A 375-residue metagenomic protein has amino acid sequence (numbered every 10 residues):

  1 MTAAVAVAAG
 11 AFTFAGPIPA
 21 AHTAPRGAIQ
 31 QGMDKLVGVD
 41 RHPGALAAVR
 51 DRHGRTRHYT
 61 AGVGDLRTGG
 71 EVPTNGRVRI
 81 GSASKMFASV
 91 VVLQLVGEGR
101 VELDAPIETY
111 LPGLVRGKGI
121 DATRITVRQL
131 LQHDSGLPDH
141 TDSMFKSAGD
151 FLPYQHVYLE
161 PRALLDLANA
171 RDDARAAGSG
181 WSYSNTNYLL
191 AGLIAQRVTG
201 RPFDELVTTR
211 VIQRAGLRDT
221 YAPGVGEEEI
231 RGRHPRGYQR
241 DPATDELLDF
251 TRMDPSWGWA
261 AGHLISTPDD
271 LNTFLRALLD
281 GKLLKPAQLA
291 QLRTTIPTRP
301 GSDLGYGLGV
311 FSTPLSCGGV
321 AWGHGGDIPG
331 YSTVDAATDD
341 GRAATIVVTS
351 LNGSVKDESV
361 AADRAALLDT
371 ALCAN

Functional and structural regions predicted by a protein language model:
M1-A21: Secretory targeting and sorting signals
F14-T60, T199, T251-N375: Catalytic loop of the DD-peptidase/beta-lactamase superfamily, centered on the K-T-G motif and neighboring
P25, I29, I80, S84 (+4 more regions): Hydrophobic (often cysteine-bearing) scaffold residues that line and stabilize catalytic clefts of nucleotide/cofactor
M33, H53, K85-A88, V92 (+7 more regions): Residue-level preference for non-acidic, small/hydrophobic
D40-P43, T68-Q129, R175-S184, W259 (+1 more regions): Short active-site loop at a secondary-structure junction that contains or immediately precedes the catalytic residue(s)
R52, G64-L66, S135-G136: Solvent-exposed coil/turn segments that connect beta secondary-structure elements in extracytoplasmic/periplasmic
K118-A321: Short, surface-exposed loop or secondary-structure junction motifs that flank catalytic or metal-binding residues
